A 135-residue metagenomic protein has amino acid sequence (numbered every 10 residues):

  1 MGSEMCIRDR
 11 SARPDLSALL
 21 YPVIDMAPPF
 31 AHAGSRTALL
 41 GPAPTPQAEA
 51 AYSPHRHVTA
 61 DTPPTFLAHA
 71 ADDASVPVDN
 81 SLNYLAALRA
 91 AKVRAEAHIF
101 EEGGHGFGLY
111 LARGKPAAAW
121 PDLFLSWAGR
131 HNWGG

Functional and structural regions predicted by a protein language model:
M1-C6: Short, small-residue-biased leader/transition segments that mark boundaries at the very start of proteins
S17: Acidic/charged, solvent-exposed loop-and-adjacent secondary-structure segments enriched in E/D, K/R, S/T, and G/P
P22-H57, P63, A90: Mobile cap/lid helix-loop segments that gate and shape the active-site cleft of serine hydrolases
M26, D72-V76: Acidic catalytic loop of the alpha/beta-hydrolase fold
D61, L67-H69, D73: Short beta-strand/loop motif that positions the catalytic acidic residue of the alpha/beta-hydrolase fold
A68, V78-G135: C-terminal catalytic histidine-bearing segment of alpha/beta-hydrolase fold enzymes
